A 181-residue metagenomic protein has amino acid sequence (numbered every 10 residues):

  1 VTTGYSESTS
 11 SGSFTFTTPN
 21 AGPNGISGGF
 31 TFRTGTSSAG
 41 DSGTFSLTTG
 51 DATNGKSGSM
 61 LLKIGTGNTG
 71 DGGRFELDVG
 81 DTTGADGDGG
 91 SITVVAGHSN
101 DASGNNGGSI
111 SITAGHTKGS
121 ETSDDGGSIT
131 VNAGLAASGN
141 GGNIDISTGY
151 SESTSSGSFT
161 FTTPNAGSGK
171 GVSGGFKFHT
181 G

Functional and structural regions predicted by a protein language model:
V1-G181: Surface-exposed, glycine- and small/polar-enriched segments that build interaction surfaces at terminal
